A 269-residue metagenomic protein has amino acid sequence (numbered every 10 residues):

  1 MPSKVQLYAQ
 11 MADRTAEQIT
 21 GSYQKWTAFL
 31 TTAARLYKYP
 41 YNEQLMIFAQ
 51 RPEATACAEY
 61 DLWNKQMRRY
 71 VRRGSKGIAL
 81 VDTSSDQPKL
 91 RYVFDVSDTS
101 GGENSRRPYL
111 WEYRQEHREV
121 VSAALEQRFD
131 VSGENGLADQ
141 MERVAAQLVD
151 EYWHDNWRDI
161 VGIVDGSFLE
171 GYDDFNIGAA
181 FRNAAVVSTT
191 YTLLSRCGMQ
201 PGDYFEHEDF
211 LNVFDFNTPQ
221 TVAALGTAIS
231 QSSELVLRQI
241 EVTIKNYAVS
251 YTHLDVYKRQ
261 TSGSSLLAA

Functional and structural regions predicted by a protein language model:
M1-L254, R259, A269: N-terminal accessory/interface modules of nucleic-acid-binding and processing proteins
S262-S265: Serine residues within intrinsically disordered or low-complexity segments
